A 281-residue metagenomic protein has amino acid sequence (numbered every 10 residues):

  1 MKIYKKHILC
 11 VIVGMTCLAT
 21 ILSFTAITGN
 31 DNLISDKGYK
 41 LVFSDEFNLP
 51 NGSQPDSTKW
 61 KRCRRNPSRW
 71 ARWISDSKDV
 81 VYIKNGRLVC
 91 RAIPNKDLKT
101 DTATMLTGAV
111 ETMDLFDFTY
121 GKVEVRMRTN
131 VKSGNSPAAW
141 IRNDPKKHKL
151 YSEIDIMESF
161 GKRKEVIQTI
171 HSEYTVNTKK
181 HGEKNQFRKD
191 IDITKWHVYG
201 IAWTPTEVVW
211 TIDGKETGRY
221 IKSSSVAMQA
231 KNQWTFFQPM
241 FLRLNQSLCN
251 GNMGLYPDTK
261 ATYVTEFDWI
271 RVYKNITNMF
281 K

Functional and structural regions predicted by a protein language model:
M1-D31: Bacterial Sec-dependent N-terminal signal peptides
A26-K281: GH16 jelly-roll
